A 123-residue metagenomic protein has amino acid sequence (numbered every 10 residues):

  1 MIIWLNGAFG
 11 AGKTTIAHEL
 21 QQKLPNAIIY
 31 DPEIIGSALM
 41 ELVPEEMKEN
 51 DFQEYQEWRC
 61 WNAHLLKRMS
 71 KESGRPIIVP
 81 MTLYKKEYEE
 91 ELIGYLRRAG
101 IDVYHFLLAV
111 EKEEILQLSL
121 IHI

Functional and structural regions predicted by a protein language model:
L5: Hydrophobic anchor at the beta1->P-loop junction of P-loop NTPases
A8: P-loop (Walker A) phosphate-binding loop of NTP-binding proteins
A11: ATP-binding Walker
T14: Walker A/P-loop
H18-N62: Conserved substrate/cofactor phosphate-moiety recognition/catalytic segment in nucleotide-dependent phosphotransferases
Q56-V103: Glycine-rich phosphate-binding loop used to anchor ATP phosphates in small-molecule kinases, encompassing both
A99-S119: Conserved phosphate-donor/acceptor-positioning beta-strand/loop module used by diverse small-molecule
I121-I123: Conserved small/polar residues in nucleotide/adenosyl-binding loops
